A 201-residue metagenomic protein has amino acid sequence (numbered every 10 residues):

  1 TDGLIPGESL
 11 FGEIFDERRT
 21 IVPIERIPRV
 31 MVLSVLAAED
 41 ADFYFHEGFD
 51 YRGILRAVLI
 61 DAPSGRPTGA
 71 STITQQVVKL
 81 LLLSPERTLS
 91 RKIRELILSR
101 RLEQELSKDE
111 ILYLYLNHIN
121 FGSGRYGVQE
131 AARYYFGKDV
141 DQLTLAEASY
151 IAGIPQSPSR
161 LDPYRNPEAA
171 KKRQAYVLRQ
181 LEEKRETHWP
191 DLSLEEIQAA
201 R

Functional and structural regions predicted by a protein language model:
T1-R201: Juxtamembrane regions of bacterial inner-membrane/periplasmic proteins, predominantly the peptidoglycan biogenesis
